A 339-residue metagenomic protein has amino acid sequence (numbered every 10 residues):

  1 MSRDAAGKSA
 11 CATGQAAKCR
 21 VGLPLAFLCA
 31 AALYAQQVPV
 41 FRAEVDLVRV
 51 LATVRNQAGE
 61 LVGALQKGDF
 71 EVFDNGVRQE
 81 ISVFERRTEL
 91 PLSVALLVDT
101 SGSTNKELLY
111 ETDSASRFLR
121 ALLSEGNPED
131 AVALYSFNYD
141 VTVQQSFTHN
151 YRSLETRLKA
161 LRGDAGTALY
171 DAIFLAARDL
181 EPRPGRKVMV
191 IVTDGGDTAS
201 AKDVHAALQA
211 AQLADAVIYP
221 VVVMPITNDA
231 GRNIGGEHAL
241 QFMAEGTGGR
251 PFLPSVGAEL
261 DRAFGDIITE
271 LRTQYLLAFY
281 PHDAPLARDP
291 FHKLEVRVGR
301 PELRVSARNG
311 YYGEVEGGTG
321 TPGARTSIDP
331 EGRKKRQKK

Functional and structural regions predicted by a protein language model:
S2-R3, S9-A12, C19-L25: Short, low-complexity intrinsically disordered segments enriched in A/P/G/S/L with frequent Arg, especially at protein
A5, A12-Q15, E331-R336: Short, low-complexity interaction segments enriched in Ser/Thr/Pro/Gly
A6-G7, D46: Hydrophobic residues within membrane-embedded alpha helices
A10, A17-R20, S200, R336-Q337: Residue-level detector of intrinsically disordered/flexible regions characterized by low predicted structural confidence
A26-A35: Hydrophobic h-region of N-terminal signal peptides that target proteins for export in Gram-negative bacteria
Y34-K339: Scaffold/interface architecture of coatomer-like assemblies
